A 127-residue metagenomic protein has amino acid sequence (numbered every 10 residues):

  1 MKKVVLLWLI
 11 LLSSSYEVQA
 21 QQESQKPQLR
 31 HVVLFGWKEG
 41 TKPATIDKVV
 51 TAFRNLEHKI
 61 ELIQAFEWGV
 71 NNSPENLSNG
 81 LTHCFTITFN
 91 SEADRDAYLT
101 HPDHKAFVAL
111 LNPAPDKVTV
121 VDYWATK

Functional and structural regions predicted by a protein language model:
M1-S24: Bacterial Sec-dependent N-terminal signal peptides
K3-V4, H31, D96, K105: Hydrophobic alpha-helical segments, especially transmembrane helices and their immediate juxtamembrane helical caps
V5-L11, Q28, N76, G80 (+1 more regions): Acidic/proline-rich low-complexity IDRs
W8-L9, W37, D116: A ubiquitous, low-specificity "background" feature that marks scattered single residues across proteins without
L11, F53, V70, P102 (+1 more regions): Alpha-helix boundary/capping residues
Y16-L81, N90-A97, Y123-K127: Short S/T/G/P-rich N-terminal loop/turn motif that feeds into the first structured element of a domain
C84-K127: Surface-exposed, polar helix/loop patches in the mature regions of secreted/periplasmic/lumenal proteins that form
